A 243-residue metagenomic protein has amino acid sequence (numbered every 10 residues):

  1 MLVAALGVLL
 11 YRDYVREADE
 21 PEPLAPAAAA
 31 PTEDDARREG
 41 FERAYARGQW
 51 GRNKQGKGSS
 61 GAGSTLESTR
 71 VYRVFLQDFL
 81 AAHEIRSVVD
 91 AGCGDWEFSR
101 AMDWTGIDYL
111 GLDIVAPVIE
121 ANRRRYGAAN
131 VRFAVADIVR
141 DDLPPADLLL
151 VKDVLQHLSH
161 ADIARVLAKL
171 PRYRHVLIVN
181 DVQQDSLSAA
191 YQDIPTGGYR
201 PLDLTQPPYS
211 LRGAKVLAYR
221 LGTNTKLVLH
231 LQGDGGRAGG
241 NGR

Functional and structural regions predicted by a protein language model:
M1-L9: Hydrophobic membrane-insertion alpha-helices, especially the h-region of bacterial N-terminal signal peptides
R12: A glycosyltransferase accessory/donor-loop signature
V15-V89, G94-A146, A161-R243: Class I (Rossmann-like) S-adenosyl-L-methionine-dependent methyltransferase catalytic domain, capturing the SAM-binding
L148-A161: A short SAM/SAH-binding and catalytic strip from SAM-dependent methyltransferases
